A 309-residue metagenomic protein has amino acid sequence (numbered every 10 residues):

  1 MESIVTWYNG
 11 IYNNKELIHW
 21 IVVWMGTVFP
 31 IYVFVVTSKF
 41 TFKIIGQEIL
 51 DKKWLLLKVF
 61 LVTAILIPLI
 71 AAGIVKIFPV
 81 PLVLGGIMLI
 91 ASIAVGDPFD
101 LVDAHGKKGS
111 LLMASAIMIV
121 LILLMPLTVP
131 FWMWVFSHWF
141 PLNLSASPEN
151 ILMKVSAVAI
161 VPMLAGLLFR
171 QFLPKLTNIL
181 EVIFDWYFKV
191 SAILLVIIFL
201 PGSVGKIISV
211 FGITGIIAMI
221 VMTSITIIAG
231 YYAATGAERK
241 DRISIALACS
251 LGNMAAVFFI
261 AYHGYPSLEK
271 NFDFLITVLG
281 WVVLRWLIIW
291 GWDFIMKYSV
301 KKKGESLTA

Functional and structural regions predicted by a protein language model:
M1-A309: Alpha-helical transmembrane segments of multi-pass small-molecule/ion transporters
